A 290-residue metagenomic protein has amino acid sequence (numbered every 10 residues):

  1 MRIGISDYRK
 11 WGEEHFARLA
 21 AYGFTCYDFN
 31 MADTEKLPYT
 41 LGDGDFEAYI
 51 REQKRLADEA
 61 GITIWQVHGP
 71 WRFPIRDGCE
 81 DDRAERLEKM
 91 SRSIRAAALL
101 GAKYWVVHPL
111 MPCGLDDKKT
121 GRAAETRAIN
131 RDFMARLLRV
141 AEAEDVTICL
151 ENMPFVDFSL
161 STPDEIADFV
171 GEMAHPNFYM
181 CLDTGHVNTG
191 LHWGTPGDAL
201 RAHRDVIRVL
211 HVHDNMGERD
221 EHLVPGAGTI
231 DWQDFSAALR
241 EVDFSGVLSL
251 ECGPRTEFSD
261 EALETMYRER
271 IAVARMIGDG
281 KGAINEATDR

Functional and structural regions predicted by a protein language model:
M1-G4, R9-T25, D58, L87 (+3 more regions): Histidine-acidic metal/acid-base catalytic patches
Y22, Y27-K36, W65-R72, H108-P109: Short, conserved active-site loops that position catalytic residues or coordinate cofactors/metal ions across diverse
Y27, W65-V67, W105, I148 (+2 more regions): Hydrophobic residues within beta-strands of alpha/beta enzymes
N30-Q53, P112-L115: Glycine-rich, proline-tolerant flexible connector loops at the mouths of alpha/beta enzymes
E35-T40, F73-G78, C113-T120, T189-G190 (+2 more regions): A short acidic, helix-capping loop that chelates divalent metal ions and anchors anionic groups
D43-F46, I50, C79-R83, L87 (+4 more regions): Flexible, glycine- and charge-enriched loops at secondary-structure boundaries
A57-W65: Glycine-rich, aromatic-flanked loop segments that form ligand/cofactor-binding clefts across common enzyme folds
D58-E59, R76-Y179, T189: Active-site acidic/histidine proton-transfer and metal-coordination neighborhood in alpha/beta enzyme cores
